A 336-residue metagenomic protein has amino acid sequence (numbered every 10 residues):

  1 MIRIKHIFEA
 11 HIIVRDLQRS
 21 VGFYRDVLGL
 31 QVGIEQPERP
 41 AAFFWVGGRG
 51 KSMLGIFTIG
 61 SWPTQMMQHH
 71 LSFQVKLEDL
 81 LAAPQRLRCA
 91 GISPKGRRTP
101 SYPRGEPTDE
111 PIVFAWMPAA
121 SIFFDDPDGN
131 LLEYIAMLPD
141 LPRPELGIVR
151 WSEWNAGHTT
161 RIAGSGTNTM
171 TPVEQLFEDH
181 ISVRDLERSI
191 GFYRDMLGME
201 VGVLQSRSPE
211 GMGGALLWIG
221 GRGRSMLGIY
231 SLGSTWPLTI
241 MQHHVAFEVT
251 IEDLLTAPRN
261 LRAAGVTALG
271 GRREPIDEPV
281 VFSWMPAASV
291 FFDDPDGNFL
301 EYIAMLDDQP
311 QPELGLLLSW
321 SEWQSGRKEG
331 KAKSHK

Functional and structural regions predicted by a protein language model:
I2, H11-L54, T171, S182-R224: Core segments of cupin and vicinal oxygen chelate
I4-H6, T64-Q68, A115-W116, V173-Q175 (+2 more regions): Short glycine-enriched loop/turn motifs at secondary-structure junctions
A10, L71, D179, V245: Hydrophobic adenine-recognition pocket in adenosine-nucleotide-binding enzymes
R15-Q18, S72-L131, L138-D140, W151-G164 (+3 more regions): Vicinal oxygen chelate
R49-K51, W62-T64, K76-L80, R222-R224 (+2 more regions): Short, charged/polar surface micro-motifs in flexible loops or helix N-caps
M53, E133-Y134, M226, F299-Y302: Short glycine-/small-residue motifs
P139-E153, D307-E322: A short, polar/charged loop-to-alpha-helix boundary motif
